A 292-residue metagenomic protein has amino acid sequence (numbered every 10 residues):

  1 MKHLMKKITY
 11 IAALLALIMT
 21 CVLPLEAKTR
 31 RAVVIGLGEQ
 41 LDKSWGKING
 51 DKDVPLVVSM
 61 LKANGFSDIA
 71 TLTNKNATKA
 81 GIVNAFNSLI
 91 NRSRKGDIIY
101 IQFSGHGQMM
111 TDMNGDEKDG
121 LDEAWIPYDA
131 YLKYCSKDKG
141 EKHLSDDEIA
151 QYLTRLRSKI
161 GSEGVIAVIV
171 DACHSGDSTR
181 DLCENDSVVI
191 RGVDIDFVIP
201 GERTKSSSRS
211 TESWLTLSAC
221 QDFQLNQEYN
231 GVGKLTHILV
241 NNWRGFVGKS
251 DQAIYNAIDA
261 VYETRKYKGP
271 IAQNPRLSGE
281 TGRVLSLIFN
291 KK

Functional and structural regions predicted by a protein language model:
M1-K2, F289: Short hotspots in intrinsically disordered terminal tails
K2-A12: Bacterial N-terminal signal peptides that target proteins for export
I18-K292: Cysteine endopeptidase catalytic domains of the caspase/legumain-like
